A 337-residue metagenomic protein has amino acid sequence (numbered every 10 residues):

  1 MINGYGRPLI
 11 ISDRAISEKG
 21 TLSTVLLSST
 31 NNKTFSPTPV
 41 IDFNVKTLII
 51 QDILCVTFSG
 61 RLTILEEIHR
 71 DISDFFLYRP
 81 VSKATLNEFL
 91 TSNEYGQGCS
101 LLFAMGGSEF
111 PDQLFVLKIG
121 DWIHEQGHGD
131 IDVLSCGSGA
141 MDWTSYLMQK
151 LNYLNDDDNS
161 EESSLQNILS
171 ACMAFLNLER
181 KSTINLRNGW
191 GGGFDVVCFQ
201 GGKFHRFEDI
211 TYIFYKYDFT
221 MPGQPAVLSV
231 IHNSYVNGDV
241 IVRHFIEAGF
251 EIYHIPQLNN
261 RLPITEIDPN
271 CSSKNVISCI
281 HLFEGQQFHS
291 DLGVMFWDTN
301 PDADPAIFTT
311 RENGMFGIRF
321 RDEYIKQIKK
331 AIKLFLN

Functional and structural regions predicted by a protein language model:
M1-N337: N-terminal nucleophile
